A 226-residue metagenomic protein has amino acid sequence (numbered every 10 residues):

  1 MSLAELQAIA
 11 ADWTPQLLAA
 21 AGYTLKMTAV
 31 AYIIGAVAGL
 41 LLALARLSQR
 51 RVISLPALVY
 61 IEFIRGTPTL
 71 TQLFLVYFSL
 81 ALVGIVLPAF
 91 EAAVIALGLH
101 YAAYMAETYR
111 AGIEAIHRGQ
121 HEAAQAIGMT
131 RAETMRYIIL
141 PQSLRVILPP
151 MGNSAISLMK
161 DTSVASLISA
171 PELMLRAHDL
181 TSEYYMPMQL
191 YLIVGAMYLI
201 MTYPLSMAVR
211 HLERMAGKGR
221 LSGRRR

Functional and structural regions predicted by a protein language model:
M1-R226: Transmembrane alpha-helices and adjacent helix-loop boundaries
